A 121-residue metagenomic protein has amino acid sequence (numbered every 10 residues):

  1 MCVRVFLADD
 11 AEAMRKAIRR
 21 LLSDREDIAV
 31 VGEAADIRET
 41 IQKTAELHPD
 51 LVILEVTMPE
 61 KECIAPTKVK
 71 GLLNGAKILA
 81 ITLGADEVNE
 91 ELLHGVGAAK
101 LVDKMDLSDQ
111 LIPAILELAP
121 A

Functional and structural regions predicted by a protein language model:
C2-M14, I18, L22, V52: Conserved acidic segment of CheY-like receiver
D27-A35, K43: Short hydrophobic/Thr-rich beta-strand motif most characteristic of the beta2 strand and flanking loop of CheY-like
E33-E39, E62-C63: Helix N-cap/capping motif at the beta->alpha junctions
L47-I53: Active-site beta3 strand of CheY-like receiver
I53-V69: Conserved phosphotransfer microenvironments
L93-A99: As written
D106-L116: C-terminal output helix
